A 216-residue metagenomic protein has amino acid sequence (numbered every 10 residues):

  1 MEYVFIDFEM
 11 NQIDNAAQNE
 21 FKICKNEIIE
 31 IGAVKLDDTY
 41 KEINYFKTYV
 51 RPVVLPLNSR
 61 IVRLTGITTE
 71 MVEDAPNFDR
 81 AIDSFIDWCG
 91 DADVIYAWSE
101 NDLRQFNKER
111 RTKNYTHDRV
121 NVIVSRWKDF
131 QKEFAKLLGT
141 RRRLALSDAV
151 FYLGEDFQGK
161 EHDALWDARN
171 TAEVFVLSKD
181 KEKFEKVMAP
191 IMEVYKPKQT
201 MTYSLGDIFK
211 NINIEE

Functional and structural regions predicted by a protein language model:
E2-K108: Conserved non-catalytic scaffold segment of RNase H-like nuclease domains
I6, K128, W166: Active-site flanking residues adjacent to catalytic metal/cofactor-binding acidic residues
M10-Q12, K132, N170: Short, glycine/acidic-enriched loop or turn micro-motifs at the edges of active sites
I13-N15, A135, E173: Conserved protein kinase catalytic core
P56, V62-T65, V72, K132-W166: Active-site-proximal helix-loop-helix substrate-binding element of RNase H-like nuclease domains
N101-R126: Substrate-recognition/cap helix-loop segment adjacent to the acidic, metal-dependent catalytic center of Asp-based
D163-F175: Acidic, divalent-metal-coordinating active-site segment for phosphoryl/phosphodiester hydrolysis, typified by short
E173-E216: Acidic two-metal-ion nuclease catalytic site recognized across multiple nuclease folds, prominently DnaQ/RNase D-T
